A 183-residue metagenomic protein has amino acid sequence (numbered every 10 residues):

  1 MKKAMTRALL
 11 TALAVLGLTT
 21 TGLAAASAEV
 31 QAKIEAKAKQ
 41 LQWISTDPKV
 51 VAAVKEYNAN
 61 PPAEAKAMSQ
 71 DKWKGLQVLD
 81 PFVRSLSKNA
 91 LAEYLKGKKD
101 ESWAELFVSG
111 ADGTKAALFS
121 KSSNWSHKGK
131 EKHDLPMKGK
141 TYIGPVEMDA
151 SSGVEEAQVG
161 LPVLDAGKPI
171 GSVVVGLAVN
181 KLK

Functional and structural regions predicted by a protein language model:
M1-L10: Bacterial N-terminal signal peptides that target proteins for export
A24-L79, E101, Y142: Juxtamembrane extracytoplasmic/periplasmic/luminal helical "stalk" adjacent to the first N-terminal
D80-E93, S120-M148: Extracytoplasmic/periplasmic sensor domains and loops in membrane signaling proteins
E105-D112: Short hydrophobic alpha-helical segments used for membrane anchoring or interfacial signaling
D149, V163-D165: Sensor-regulatory modules in signal-transduction proteins
G153-P162: A short beta-strand signature within small-molecule sensing/ligand-binding domains used in signal transduction
V175-K183: Helix-start (N-cap) segments at beta->loop->alpha junctions that couple sensory/regulatory domains to adjoining helices
